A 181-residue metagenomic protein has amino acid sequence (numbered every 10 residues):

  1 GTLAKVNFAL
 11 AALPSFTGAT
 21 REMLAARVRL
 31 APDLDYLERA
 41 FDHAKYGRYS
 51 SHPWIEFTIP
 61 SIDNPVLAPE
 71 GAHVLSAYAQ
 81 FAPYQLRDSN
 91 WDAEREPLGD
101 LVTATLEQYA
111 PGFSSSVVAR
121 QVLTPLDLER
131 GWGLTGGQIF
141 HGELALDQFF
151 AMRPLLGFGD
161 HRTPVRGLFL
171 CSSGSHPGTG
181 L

Functional and structural regions predicted by a protein language model:
G1-A68: Mid-domain catalytic core of redox enzymes that form a hydrophobic substrate pocket/lid adjacent to a catalytic redox
F8, A77, V102, L106 (+2 more regions): Hydrophobic, well-ordered secondary-structure elements that form the walls of internal hydrophobic environments
A9-A11, P69-L101: Conserved FAD/dinucleotide-binding core of flavoprotein oxidoreductases
A9-A11, T58-P60, Y78-Q80, R120 (+1 more regions): Generic beta-strand/beta-sheet core signal
L13-P14, D42-S50, W91-G133: Flavin-binding catalytic cores
P14-T17, D63-V66, P83-L86, P125 (+1 more regions): Flexible loop/turn segments at secondary-structure boundaries
S50-T58, G112-H176: A glycine-rich dinucleotide-binding beta-alpha-beta segment and adjacent secondary-structure elements that constitute
P65-A72, G159-T163: Short glycine/proline-enriched loop/turn "hinge" motifs that connect secondary-structure elements and lie
